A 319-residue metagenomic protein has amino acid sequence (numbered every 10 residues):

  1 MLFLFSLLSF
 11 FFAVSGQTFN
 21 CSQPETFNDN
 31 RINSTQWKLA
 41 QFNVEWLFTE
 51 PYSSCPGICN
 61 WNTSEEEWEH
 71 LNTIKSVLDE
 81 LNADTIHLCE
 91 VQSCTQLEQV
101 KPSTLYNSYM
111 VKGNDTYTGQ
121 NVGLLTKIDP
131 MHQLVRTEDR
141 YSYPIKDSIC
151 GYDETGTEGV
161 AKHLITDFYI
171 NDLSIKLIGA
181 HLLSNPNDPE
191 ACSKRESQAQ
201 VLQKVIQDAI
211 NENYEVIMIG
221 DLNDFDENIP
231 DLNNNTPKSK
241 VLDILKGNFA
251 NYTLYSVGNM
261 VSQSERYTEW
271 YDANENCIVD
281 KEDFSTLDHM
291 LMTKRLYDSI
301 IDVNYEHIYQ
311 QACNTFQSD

Functional and structural regions predicted by a protein language model:
F11-A13: N-terminal signal peptide c-region/cleavage motif recognized by signal peptidases
G16-S103, M110-N121: N-terminal, active-site-proximal structural segment of metallo-dependent hydrolase catalytic domains
Q17-F27, E158, K204-I217, D224-D319: Metal-dependent phosphoester-hydrolase catalytic domains
S34-L39, L81-T85, T104-N107, N171-K176 (+2 more regions): Loop/turn elements at helix/coil->beta-strand transitions in domains of secreted/extracellular proteins
F42-V44, I74-L97, L125, L177 (+3 more regions): Active-site beta-strand/loop signature of hydrolases that rely on acidic residues for catalysis
S53, I170-Q200, K204, A209-I210: Metal-dependent phosphoester/phosphodiester hydrolase catalytic core
H70-I74, H87, S93-Q96, N121 (+5 more regions): Stable alpha-helical elements in mature extracytoplasmic
T85, V91-S174, L182: Structured beta-strand-rich core segments of catalytic domains in phosphoester-bond hydrolases
